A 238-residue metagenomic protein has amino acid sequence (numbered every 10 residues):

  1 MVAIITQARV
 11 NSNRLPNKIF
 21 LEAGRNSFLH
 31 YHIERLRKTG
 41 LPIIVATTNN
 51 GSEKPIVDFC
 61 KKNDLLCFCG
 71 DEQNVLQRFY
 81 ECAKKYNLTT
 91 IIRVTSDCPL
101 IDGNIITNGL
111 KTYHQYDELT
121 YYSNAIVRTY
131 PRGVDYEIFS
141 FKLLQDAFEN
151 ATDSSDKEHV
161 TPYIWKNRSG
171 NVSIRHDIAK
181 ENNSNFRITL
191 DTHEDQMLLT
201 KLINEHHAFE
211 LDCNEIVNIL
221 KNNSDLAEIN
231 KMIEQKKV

Functional and structural regions predicted by a protein language model:
M1-T47: N-terminal glycine-rich phosphate-binding loop and ensuing alpha1 helix
N13, P99, E137, T189 (+1 more regions): Residues that recognize and position ribonucleotide moieties
R37, K61, R168: Anion (oxyanion) recognition and catalysis
L41, T89, T120: Short acidic/polar active-site loop segments enriched in Thr and Asp
N49-Q115: Short phosphate-binding loop-to-helix
I101-F186, M197-K201, E215-V238: Conserved core of the sugar-phosphate nucleotidyltransferase
T192: Short, conserved phosphate/pyrophosphate- and ester-handling motifs at nucleotide-, phospho-/glycolipid
